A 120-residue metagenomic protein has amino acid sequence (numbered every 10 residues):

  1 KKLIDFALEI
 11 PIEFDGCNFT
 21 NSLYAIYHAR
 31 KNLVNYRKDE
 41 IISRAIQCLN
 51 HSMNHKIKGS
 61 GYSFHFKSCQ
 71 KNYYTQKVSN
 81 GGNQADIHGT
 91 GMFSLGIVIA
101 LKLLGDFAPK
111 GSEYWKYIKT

Functional and structural regions predicted by a protein language model:
K1-T120: Terminal, non-catalytic domain-edge segments
